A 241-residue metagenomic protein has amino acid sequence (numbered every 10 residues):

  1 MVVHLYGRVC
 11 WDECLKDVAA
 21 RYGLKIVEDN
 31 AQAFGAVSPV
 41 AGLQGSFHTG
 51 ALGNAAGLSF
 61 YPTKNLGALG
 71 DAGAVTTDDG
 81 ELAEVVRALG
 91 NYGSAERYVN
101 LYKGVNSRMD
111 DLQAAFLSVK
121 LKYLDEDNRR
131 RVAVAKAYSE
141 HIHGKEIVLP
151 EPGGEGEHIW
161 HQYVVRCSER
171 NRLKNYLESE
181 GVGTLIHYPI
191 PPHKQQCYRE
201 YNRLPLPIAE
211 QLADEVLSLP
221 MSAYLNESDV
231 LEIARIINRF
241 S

Functional and structural regions predicted by a protein language model:
M1-V3, R8-C14, R21, A33 (+3 more regions): PLP-dependent aminotransferase class I/II
V2, I26-V27: Generic enzyme active-site microenvironment
E28-G67, E96-L101: Conserved active-site segment immediately N-terminal to the catalytic lysine that forms the internal aldimine
L58-S59, G73-D78, S118: Short beta-strand-to-turn element immediately C-terminal to the catalytic PLP-Schiff-base lysine in fold type I
G70: Zn2+-dependent peptidoglycan hydrolase active-site motif and core
